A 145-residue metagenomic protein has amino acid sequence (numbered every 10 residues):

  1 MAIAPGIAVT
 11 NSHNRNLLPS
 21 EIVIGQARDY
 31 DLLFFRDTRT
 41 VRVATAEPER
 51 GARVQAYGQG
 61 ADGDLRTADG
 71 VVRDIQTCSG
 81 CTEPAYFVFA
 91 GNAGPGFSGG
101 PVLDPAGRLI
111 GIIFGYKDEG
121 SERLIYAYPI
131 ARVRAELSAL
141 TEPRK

Functional and structural regions predicted by a protein language model:
A2-A4, V23-G25, D74-Q76, D104: A residue-level detector for short acidic-glycine micro-motifs
A4-R66, T82-E83, P143-R144: Conserved active-site neighborhood of the chymotrypsin/trypsin-like protease fold
D37-T40, L65-R144: Active-site region of chymotrypsin-like
